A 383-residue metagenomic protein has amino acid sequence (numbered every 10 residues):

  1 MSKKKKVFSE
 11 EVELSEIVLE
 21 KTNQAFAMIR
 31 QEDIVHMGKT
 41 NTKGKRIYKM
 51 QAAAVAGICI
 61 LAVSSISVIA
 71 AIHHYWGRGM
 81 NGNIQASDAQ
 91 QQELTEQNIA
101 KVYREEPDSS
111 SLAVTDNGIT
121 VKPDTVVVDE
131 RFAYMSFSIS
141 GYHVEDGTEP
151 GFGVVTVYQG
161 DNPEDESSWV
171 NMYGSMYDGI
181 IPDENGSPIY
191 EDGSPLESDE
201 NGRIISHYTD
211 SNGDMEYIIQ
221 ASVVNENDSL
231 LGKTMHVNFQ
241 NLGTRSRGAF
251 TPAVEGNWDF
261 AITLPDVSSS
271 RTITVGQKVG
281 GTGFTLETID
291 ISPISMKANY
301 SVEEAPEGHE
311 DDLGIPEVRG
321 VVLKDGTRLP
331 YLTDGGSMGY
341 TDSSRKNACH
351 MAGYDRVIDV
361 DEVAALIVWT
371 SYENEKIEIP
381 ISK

Functional and structural regions predicted by a protein language model:
M1-R46: Disordered, charged N-terminal biogenesis/targeting segments of membrane/secreted proteins
E10, T22, R30, I66-K383: Alpha-helical, hydrophobic structural elements that either
S15, K49-Q51, D359: Alpha-helix initiation/capping motif
K39, A54, D312-G314: Intrinsic structural disorder/low-complexity segments
N41-I72: Internal signal-anchor transmembrane helix that establishes type II topology
